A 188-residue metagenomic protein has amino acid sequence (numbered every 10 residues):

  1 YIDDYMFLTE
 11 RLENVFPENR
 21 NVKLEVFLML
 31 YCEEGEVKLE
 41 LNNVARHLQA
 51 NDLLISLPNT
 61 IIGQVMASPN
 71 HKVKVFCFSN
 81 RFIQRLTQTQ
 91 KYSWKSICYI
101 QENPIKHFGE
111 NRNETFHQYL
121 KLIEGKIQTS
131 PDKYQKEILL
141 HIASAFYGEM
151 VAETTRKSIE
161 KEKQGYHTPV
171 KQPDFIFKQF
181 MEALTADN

Functional and structural regions predicted by a protein language model:
Y1, V65-T129, T154-K157: A hydrophobic/aromatic-rich effector-binding and dimerization subdomain of bacterial HTH-type transcriptional regulators
Y1-Q49: Generic protein-terminus/edge-of-domain signal
Y31-E33, P58, S68-N70: Short loop/turn positions at the edges of beta-strands in beta-sheet-rich folds
L39-E40, I62-S68: Short beta-strand His + acidic residue motifs that chelate non-heme Fe in jelly-roll/DSBH and cupin folds
L48-I61, C77: Conserved metal-binding segment of the jelly-roll/cupin
F108, S130-I138, M150-D187: Short, Lys/Arg-enriched, Trp-marked, Pro/Gly-tolerant hinge/linker segments that flank
R112, Y119, Q135, L139-I142: Amphipathic alpha-helix face/heptad-repeat signature
F116, L120-I123, A143-M150, F180 (+1 more regions): Hydrophobic alpha-helical core bundles mediating ligand binding, dimerization, or RNAP-core interactions
